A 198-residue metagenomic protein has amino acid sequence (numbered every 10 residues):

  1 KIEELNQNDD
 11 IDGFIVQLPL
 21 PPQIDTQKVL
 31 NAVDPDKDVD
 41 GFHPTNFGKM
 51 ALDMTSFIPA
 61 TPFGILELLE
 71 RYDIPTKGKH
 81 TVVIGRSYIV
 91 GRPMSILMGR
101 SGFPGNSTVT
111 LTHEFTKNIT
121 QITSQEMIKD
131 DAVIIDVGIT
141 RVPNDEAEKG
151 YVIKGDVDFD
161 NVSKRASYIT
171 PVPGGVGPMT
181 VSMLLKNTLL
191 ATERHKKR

Functional and structural regions predicted by a protein language model:
K1-I58: Phosphate/diphosphate ligand-binding glycine-rich loop within oxidoreductases
E3, F63-L66, S124, S182 (+2 more regions): Amphipathic, non-transmembrane alpha-helical secondary structure
D9, S124, K164: Structured loop/turn residues at beta-strand edges in well-structured enzyme cores
I15, T110-L111, P171: Short catalytic-loop micro-motif centered on adjacent basic/acidic residues
Q17, I84, V172: Conserved residues at the C-terminal ends of beta-strands
I24, T55-V133, V137, V142 (+2 more regions): Glycine-rich phosphate/diphosphate-binding loop of Rossmann-like nucleotide-binding domains
D25-F47, D130-K197: Rossmann-fold NAD(P)-binding glycine/threonine-rich loop
